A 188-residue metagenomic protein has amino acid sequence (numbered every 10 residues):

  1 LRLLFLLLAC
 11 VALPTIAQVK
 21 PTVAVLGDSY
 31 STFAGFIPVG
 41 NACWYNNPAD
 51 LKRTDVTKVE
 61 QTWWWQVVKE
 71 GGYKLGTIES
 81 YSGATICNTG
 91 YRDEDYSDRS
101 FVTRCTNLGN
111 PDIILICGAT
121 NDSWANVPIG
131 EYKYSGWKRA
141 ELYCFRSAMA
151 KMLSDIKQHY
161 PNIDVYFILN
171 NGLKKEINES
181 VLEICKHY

Functional and structural regions predicted by a protein language model:
L3-A12: Sec-dependent N-terminal signal peptides
T15-V19: Boundary at the C-terminal end of the N-terminal hydrophobic targeting segment
T22-A24, F33-Y134, K138, K175: Conserved SGNH/GDSL esterase-like catalytic core that processes O-acyl groups on lipids and polysaccharides
Y73, Y160-V165: A short helix->loop->beta-strand "cap" motif at the edges of active sites that frequently abuts
V102, M149-L153, N178: Generic structural signal for well-ordered alpha-helices, preferentially at hydrophobic/aromatic core positions
L153-K157, L182: Surface-exposed amphipathic alpha-helices with a cationic face
Y166-Y188: Substrate-gating cap/lid alpha-helix
